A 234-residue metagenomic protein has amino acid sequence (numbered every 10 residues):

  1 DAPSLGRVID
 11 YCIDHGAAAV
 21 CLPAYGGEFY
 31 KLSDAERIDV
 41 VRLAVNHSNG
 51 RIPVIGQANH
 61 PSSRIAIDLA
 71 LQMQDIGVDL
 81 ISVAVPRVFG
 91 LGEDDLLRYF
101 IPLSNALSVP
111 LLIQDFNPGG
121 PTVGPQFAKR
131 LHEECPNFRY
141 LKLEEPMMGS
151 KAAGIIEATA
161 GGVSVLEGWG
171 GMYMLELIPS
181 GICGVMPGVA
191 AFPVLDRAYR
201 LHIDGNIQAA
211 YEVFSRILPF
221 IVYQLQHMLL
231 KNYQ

Functional and structural regions predicted by a protein language model:
D1-G120, R130: Active-site beta->alpha loop and helix N-cap motifs at the rims of alpha/beta catalytic domains
N105, N117-L229: Catalytic alpha/beta core domains of metabolic enzymes, predominantly
L230-Q234: A mid-to-C-terminal "edge-of-domain" accessory segment
